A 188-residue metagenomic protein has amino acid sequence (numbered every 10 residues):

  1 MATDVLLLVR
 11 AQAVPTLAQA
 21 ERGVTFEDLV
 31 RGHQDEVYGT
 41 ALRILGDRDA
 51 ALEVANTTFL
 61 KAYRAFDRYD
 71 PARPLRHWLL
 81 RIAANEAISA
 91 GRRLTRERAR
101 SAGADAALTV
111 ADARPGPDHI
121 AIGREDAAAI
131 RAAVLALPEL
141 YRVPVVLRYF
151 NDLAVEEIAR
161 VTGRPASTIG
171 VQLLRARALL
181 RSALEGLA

Functional and structural regions predicted by a protein language model:
Q12-L17, V24, R98, A107-L135: Acidic, proline/glycine-rich intrinsically disordered inter-domain spacer in sigma factors
P15-G39, Y63: A short, charge-rich alpha-helical start-of-domain segment used by transcription regulators
V30, Y38, R48-A65: Conserved RNAP core-binding helix
Q34, L42, N56-Y63, R73-R93 (+2 more regions): Σ70-family region 2.3-2.4 aromatic/basic alpha-helix that recognizes the −10 promoter and nucleates DNA melting
Q34, Y38, F59, P138 (+2 more regions): C-terminal flanking helix
D67-P71, R81-A102, P115, G123: Arg/Lys-rich amphipathic alpha helix in sigma70-family domain 2
H77, A84, I88, R92 (+2 more regions): DNA-recognition helix of helix-turn-helix
P144-R148: A short pre-motif secondary-structure segment
